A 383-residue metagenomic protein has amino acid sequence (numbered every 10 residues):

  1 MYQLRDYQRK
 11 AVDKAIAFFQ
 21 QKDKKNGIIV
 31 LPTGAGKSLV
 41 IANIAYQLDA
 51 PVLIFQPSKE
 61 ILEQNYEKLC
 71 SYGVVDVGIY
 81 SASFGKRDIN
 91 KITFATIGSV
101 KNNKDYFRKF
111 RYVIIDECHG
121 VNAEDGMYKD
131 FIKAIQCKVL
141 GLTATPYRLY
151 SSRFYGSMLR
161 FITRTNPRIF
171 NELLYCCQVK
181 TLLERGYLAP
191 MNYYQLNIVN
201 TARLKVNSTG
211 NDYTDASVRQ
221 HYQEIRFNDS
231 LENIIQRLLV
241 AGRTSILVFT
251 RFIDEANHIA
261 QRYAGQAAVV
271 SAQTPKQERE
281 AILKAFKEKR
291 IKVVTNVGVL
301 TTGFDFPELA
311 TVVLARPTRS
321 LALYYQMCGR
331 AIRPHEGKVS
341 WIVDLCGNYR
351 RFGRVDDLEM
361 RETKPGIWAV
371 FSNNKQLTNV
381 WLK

Functional and structural regions predicted by a protein language model:
M1-V30: Conserved pre-motif I regulatory segment
Q21-I44, F249, T295: Walker A/P-loop
T33, L39-S71, I253-D254: Conserved Walker A/P-loop ATP-binding site and its immediately adjacent core in helicase/helicase-like ATPase domains
E63, G78-D88, L247, A256-I259 (+1 more regions): Conserved helicase ATPase core of P-loop NTP-dependent helicases/translocases
S71-D105: Inter-Walker segment of RecA-like/P-loop motor cores
G98-K104, A272-P365: Conserved RecA-like P-loop NTPase helicase motor core
G120-N192: Post-DEXD/H (motif II) to motif III coupling segment of the RecA-like Helicase ATP-binding lobe
R168-L247: Conserved interdomain linker/interface between the two RecA-like ATPase lobes of SF2 helicase motors
